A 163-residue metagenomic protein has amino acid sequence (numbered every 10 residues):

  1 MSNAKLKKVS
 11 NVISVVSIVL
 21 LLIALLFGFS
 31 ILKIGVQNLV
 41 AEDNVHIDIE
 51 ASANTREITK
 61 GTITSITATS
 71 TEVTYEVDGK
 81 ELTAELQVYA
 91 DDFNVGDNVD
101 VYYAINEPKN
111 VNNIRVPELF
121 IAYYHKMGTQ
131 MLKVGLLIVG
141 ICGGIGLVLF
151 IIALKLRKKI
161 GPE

Functional and structural regions predicted by a protein language model:
M1-I49, G135-V139, G146-A153: Hydrophobic secretory-pathway targeting helix
M1-N3, K158-E163: Short, charged juxtamembrane terminal tails flanking transmembrane helices
S2-A4, I121-T129: Membrane-interface, cytosolic juxtamembrane amphipathic helix immediately N-terminal to a transmembrane helix, enriched
K7, L20, D78, Y89-A90: Solvent-exposed hydroxyl-ligand-binding patches built from regularly spaced Ser/Thr and small hydrophobics
L20-L21, L25-A84: Membrane-proximal low-complexity regions enriched in glycine and acidic/polar residues
V88-Y123: Extended, hydrophilic extramembrane loops/domains of integral membrane proteins
H125-G143: N-terminal membrane-entry
